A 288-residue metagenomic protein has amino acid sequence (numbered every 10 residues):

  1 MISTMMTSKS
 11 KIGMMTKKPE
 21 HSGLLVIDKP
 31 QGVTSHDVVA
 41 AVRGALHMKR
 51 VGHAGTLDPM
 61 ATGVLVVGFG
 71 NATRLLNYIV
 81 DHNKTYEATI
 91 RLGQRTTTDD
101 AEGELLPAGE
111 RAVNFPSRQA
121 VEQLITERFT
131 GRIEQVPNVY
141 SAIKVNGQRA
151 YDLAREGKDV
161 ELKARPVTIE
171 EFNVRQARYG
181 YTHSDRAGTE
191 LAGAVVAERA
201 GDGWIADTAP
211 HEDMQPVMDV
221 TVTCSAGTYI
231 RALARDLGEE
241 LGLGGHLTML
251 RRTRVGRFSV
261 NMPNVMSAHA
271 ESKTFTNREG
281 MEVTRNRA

Functional and structural regions predicted by a protein language model:
I2-A288: Catalytic/RNA-binding core of pseudouridine synthases
